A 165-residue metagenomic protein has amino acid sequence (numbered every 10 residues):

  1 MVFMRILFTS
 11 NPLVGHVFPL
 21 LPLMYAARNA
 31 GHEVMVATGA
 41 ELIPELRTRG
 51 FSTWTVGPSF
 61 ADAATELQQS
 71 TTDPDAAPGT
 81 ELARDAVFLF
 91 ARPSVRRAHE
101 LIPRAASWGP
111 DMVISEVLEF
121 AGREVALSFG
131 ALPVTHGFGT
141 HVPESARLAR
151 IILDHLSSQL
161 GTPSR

Functional and structural regions predicted by a protein language model:
V2-T55: N-terminal subdomain of nucleotide-sugar transferases
F18-P19, L46, T65, G122-V125 (+1 more regions): Short glycine-/acidic-enriched loop or helix-start segments at secondary-structure transitions that form or flank
G39, P58, F138: Active-site loop/turn elements of alpha/beta-hydrolase fold enzymes, especially the short glycine-/histidine-rich
I43-P44, F60-A64, T140-A146: Short gly/pro/ser/thr-enriched loop/turn and capping motifs at secondary-structure boundaries
R49-T53, Q69-T71, G130, L148-I152: Short low-complexity, flexible loop/linker segments enriched in glycine and/or proline with clustered acidic
S52-G109: Phosphate/nucleotide-donor binding subsite
F90-G161: Conserved nucleotide-sugar donor-interacting segment of glycosyltransferase catalytic cores, predominantly GT-B
R165: A conserved mid-domain beta-alpha-beta active-site/ligand-binding segment of alpha/beta enzyme cores
